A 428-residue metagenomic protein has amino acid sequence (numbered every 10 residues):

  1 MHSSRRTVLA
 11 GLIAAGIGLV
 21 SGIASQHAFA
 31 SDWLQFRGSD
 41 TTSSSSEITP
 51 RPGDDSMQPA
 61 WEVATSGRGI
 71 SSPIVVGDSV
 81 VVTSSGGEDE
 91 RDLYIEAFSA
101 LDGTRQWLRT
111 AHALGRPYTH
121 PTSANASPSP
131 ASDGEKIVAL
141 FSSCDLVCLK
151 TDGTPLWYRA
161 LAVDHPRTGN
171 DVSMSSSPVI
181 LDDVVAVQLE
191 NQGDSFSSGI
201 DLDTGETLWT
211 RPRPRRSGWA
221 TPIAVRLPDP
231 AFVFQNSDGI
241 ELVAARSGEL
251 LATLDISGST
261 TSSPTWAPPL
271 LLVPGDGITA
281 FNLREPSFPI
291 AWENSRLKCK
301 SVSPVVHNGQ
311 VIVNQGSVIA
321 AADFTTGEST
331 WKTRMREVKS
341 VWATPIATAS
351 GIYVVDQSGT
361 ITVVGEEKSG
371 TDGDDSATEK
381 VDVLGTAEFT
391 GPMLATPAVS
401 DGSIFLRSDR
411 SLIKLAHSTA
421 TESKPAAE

Functional and structural regions predicted by a protein language model:
R5-L12: N-terminal export leaders
I17-H27: C-terminal segment of classical bacterial N-terminal signal peptides
H27-E428: Noncatalytic, solvent-exposed loop/strand surfaces of beta-propeller-type extracellular/periplasmic domains
